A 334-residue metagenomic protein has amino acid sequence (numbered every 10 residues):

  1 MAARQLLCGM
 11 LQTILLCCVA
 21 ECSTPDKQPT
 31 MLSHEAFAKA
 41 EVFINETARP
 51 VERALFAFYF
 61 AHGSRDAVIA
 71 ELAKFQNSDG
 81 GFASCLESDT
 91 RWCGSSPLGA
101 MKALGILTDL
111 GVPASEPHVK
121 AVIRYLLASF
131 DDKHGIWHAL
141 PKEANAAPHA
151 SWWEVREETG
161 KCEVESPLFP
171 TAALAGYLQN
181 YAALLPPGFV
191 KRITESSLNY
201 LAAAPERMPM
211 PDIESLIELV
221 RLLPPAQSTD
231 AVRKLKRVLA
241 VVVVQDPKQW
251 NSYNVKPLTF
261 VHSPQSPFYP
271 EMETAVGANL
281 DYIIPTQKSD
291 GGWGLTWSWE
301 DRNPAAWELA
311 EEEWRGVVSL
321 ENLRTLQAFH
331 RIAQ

Functional and structural regions predicted by a protein language model:
R4-Q5, C22: Short stretches within intrinsically disordered, low-complexity N-terminal or propeptide regions
L15-L16, K191: Hydrophobic transmembrane signal anchors and adjacent membrane-proximal interface regions, especially in viral
L16-D26: Bacterial Sec-dependent signal peptides at the C-terminal "C-region" and cleavage site
P29-Q334: Preference for long, amphipathic alpha-helical scaffolds in soluble/luminal domains and all-alpha bundles
